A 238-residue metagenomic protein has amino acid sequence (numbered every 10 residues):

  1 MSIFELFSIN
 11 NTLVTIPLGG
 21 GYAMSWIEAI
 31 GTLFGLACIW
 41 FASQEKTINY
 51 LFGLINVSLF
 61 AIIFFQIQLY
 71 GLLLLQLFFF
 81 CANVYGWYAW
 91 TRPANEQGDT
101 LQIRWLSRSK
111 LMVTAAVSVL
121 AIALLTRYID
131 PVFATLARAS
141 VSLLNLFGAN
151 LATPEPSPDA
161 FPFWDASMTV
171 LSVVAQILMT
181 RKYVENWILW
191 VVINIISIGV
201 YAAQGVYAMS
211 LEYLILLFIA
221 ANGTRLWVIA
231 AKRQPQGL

Functional and structural regions predicted by a protein language model:
S2-E45, W90-E96, L101-L238: Polytopic alpha-helical membrane-helix bundles and their juxtamembrane interface segments in multi-pass membrane
I30, L51, Q76-V84, S167-V173: Core segments of alpha-helical transmembrane spans in multipass integral membrane proteins
L36-F64: Long, highly hydrophobic alpha-helical transmembrane signal-anchor segments
L51-I55, G71-F78, I188-V192, S210-E212: Hydrophobic alpha-helical membrane segments of integral membrane proteins
L54-W105: Hydrophobic/aromatic-rich structural module bridging two neighboring secondary-structure elements via a short loop
